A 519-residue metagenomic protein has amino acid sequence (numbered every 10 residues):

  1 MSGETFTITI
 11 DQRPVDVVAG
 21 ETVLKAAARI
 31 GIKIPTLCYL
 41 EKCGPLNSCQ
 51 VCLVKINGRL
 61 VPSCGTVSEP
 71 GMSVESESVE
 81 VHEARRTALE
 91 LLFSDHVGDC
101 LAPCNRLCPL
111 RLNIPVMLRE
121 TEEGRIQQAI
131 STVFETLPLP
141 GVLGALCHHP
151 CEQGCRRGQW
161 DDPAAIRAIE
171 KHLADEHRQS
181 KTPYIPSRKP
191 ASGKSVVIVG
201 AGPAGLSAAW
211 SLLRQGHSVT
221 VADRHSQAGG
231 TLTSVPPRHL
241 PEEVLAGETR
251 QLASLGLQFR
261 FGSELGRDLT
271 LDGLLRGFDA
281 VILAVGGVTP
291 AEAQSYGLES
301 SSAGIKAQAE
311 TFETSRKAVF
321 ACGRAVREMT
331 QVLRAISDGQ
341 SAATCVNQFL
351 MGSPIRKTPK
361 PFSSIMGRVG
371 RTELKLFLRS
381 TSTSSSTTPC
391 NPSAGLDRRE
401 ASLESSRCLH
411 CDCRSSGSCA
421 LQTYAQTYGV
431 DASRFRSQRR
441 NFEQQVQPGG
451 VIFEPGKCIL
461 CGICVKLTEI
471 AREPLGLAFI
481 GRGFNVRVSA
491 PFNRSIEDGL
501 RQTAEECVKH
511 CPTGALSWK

Functional and structural regions predicted by a protein language model:
S2-S195, G247, A280-A321, A325-H510 (+1 more regions): Ferredoxin-type iron-sulfur electron-transfer modules and their immediate structural context
I30, Q215, L255, L274-G277 (+1 more regions): Conserved dinucleotide-binding and phosphotransfer motif residues
C43-G44, A228-G229, R267-L269, F484: Short secondary-structure capping/turn micro-motifs that flank functional sites
A88, Q251-G277, S393, D397: A structured beta-alpha segment of the ubiquitous adenosine-cofactor-binding alpha/beta core
L112-P115, T121, Q159, P163-R167 (+3 more regions): Beta1-alpha1 glycine-rich phosphate/pyrophosphate-binding loop at the start of Rossmann-like nucleotide-binding domains
A209, L274, I282: Cys-dependent condensing catalytic cores that perform Claisen condensation/acyl-transfer in fatty-acid/polyketide
A209-W210, L271, V332: Generic hydrophobic/aromatic pocket-lining and core-packing "Φ" positions
R260-G262, I480, K519: Solvent-exposed beta-strand sheet faces enriched in polar/charged residues
